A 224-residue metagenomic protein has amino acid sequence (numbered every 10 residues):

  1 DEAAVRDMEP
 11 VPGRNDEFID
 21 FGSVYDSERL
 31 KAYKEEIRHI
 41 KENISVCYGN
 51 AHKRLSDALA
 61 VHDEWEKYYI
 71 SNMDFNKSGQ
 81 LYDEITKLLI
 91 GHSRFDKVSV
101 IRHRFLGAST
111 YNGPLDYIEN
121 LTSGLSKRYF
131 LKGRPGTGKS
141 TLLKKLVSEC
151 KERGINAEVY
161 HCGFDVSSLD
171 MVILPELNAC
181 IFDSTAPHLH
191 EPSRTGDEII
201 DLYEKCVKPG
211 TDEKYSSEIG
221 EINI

Functional and structural regions predicted by a protein language model:
D1, G124-C150: Glycine-rich phosphate-binding P-loop
D1-R29, E36, E149-N223: Conserved nucleotide-sensing/catalytic segment adjacent to the nucleotide-binding pocket in NTP-handling enzymes
D20, D26, Y69-I85, T110-N112 (+3 more regions): Poly-acidic low-complexity segments
E36-S93, E218, I224: An accessory alpha-helical subdomain
N76-T122: N-terminal pre-Walker A segment at the start of P-loop NTPase domains
I90-S93, G138-K145, C162-F164: A broad, low-specificity signal for short, low-complexity segments enriched in glycine/proline and polar/charged
V100-F105, L143-K144, K151-I155: N-terminal start-of-chain detector that recognizes signal peptides and the immediate post-cleavage beginning
L115-E119, L125, V172-L177: Accessory recognition modules or surfaces
